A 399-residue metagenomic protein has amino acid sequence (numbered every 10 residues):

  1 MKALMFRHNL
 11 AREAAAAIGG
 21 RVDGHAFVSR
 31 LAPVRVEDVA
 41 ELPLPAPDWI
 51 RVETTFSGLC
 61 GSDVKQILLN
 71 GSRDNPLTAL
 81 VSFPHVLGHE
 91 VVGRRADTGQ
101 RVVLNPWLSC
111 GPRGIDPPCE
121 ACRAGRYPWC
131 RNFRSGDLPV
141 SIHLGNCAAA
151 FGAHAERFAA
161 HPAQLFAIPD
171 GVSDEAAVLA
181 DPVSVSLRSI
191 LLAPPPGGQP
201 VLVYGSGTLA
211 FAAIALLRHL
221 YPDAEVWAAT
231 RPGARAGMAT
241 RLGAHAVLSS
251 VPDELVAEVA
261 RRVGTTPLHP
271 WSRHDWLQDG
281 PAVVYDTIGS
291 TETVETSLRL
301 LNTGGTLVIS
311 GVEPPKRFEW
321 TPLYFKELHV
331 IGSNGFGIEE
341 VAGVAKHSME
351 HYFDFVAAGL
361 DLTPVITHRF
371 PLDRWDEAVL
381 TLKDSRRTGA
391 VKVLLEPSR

Functional and structural regions predicted by a protein language model:
M1-I18, T230-R231, H274, Q278 (+5 more regions): C-terminal capping/lid region of NAD(P)-dependent oxidoreductase domains
M1-L87, G152, E156, A160 (+1 more regions): Short N-terminal strand-loop motif that marks the start of NAD(P)H/FAD-dependent oxidoreductase cofactor-binding domains
A40-S57, S72-A124, P128, P169-G171: Glycine-rich beta-strand-centered segment in the early N-terminal region that forms part of a ligand/cofactor-binding
T78-L80, H89, C110-Y204: NAD(P)H dinucleotide-binding glycine-rich loop of Rossmann-like/cofactor-binding domains, especially the beta1-alpha1
V103, A282-Y285: N-terminal Rossmann-like NAD(P) cofactor-binding module of classical short-chain dehydrogenase/reductase
P169-E258: Mid-domain Rossmann-like dinucleotide-binding core that forms the NAD(H)/NADP(H) cofactor-binding site
A257-H274, Q278, K316-H368, D376-E377: C-terminal substrate-binding/catalytic core of Rossmann-like NAD(P)-dependent dehydrogenases/reductases
R299-R317, V330-I331: ADP-ribose/adenylate-binding Rossmann-like module
